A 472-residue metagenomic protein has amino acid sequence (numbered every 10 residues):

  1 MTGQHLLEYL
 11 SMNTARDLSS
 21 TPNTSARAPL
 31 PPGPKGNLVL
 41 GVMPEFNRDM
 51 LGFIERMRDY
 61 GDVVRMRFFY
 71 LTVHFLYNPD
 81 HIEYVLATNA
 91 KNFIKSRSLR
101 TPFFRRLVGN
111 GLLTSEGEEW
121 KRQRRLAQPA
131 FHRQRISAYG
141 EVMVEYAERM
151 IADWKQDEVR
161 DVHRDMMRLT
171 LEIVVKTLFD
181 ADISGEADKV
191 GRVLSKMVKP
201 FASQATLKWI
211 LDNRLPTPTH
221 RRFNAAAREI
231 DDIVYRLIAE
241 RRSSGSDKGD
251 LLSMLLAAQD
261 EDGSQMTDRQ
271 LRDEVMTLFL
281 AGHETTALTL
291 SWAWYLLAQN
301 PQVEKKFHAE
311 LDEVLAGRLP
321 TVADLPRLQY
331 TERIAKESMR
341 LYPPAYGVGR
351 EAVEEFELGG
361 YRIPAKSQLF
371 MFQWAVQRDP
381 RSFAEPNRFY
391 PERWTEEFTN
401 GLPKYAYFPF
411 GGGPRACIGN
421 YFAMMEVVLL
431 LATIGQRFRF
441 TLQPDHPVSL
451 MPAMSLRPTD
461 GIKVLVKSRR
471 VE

Functional and structural regions predicted by a protein language model:
T2-S11, R16-T21, A28-E55, R67-T72 (+9 more regions): Cytochrome P450 catalytic-domain helical core, especially the substrate-recognition surface and oxygen-activation
L40-G61, D232, R236, R318-G359: Conserved cytochrome P450 K-helix E-x-x-R motif and the immediately C-terminal K′/meander segment
R133-I136, S244-S246, V322-Q329, C417-G419: Conserved, non-catalytic sequence blocks in retroelement Pol enzymes and Pol-derived host proteins
T285-E310, Y421-Q436: Cytochrome P450 catalytic-core helices
M371-T399: Conserved cytochrome P450 K-helix/beta-meander segment immediately N-terminal to the heme-binding cysteine loop
